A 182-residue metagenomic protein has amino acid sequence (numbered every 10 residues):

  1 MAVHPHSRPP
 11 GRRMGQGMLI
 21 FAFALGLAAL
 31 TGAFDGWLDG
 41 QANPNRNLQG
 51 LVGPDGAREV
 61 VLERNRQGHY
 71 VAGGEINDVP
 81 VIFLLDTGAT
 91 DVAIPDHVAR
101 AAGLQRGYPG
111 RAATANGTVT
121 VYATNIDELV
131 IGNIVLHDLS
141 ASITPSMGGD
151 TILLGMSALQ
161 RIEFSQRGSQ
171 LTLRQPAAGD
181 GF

Functional and structural regions predicted by a protein language model:
M1-I82, T87-F182: Pepsin/retropepsin-fold aspartyl endopeptidases
